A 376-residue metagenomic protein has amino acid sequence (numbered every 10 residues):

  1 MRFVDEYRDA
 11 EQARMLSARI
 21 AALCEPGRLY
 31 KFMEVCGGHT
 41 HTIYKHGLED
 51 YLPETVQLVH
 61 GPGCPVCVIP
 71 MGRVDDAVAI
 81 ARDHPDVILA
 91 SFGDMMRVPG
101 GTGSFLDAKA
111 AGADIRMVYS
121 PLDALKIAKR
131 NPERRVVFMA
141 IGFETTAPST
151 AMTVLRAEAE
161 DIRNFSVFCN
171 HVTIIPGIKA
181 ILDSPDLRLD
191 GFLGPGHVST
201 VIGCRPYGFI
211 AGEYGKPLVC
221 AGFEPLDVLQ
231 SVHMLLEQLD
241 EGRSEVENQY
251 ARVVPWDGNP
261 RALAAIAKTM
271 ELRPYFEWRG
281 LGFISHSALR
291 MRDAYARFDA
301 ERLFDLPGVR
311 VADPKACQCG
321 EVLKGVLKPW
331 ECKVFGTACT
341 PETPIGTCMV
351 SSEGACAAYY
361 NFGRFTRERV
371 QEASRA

Functional and structural regions predicted by a protein language model:
M1-E133, A147, A151, L155-E160 (+4 more regions): Metallocofactor- and cofactor-centric catalytic cores in central/energy metabolism, strongly enriched
A128, V154-D161, H171, I175 (+4 more regions): Short, well-ordered alpha-helical segments in soluble proteins
F168, D186-P255: A conserved active-site cap/scaffold subdomain adjacent to cofactor or substrate pockets
H171-I178, G258-A262: Short, conserved secondary-structure transition motifs
Q230-E321: Internal helical hairpin/lid segments
